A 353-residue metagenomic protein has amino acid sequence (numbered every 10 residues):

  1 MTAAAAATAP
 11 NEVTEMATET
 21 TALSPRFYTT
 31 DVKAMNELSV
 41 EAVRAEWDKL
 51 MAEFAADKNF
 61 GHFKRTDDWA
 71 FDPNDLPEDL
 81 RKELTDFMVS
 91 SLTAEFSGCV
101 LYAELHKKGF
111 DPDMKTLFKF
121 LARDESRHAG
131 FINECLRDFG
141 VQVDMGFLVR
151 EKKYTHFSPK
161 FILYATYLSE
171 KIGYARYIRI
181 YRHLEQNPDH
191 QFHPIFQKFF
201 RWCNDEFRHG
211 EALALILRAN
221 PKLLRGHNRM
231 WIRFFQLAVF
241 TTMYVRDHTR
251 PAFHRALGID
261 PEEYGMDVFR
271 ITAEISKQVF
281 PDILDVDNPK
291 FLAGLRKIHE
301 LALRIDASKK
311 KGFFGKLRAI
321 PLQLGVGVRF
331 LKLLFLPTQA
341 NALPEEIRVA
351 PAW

Functional and structural regions predicted by a protein language model:
T2-W353: Non-heme di-metal
